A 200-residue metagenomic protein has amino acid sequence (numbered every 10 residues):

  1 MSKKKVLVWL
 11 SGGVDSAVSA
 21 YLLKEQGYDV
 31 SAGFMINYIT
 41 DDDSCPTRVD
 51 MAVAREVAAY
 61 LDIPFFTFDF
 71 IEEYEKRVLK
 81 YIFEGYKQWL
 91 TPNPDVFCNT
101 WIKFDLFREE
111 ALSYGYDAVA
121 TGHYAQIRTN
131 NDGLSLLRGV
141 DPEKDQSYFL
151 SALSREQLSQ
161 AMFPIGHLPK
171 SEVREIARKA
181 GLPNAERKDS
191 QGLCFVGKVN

Functional and structural regions predicted by a protein language model:
M1-A152, M162, K170-V173: ATP-dependent adenylation/nucleotidyltransferase module used to activate substrates
A152-N200: Internal nucleotide-binding/catalytic subdomain
